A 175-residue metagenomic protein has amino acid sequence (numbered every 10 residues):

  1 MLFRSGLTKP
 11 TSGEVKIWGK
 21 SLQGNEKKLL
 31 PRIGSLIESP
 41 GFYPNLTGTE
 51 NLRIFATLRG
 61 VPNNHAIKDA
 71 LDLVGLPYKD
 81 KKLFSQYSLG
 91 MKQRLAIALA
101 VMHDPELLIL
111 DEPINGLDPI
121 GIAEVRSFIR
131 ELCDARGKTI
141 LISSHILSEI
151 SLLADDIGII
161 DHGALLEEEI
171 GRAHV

Functional and structural regions predicted by a protein language model:
M1-L2, H174: Short, small-residue-biased leader/transition segments that mark boundaries at the very start of proteins
F3-I142, L147-D161, L165-E167: ABC transporter nucleotide-binding domains
I170-R172: Short, charged/small-residue-rich alpha-helical element at the C-terminal edge of ABC transporter nucleotide-binding
